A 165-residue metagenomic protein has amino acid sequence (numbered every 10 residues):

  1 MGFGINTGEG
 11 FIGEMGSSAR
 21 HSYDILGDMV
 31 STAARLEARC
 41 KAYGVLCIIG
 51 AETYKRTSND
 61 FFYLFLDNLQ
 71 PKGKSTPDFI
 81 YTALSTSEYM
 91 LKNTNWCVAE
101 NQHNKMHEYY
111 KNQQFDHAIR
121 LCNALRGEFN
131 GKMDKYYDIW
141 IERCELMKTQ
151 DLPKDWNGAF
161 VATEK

Functional and structural regions predicted by a protein language model:
M1-D28, K55-S58, K74-T82: Catalytic core of nucleotidyl cyclases, primarily class III adenylyl/guanylyl cyclases
M1-G10, T32-Q70: A short beta-strand->alpha-helix segment at the C-terminal rim of the class III nucleotidyl cyclase catalytic domain
D28, T32-R39, R56, F79 (+3 more regions): Generic recognition of well-ordered alpha-helical segments
T76-L91, L121-R126: Repeat-mediated protein-protein interaction surfaces in helical alpha-solenoids
T86-N104: TPR-adjacent "capping" and linker segments in tetratricopeptide-repeat scaffold/adaptor proteins
H103, Y110-K111, K148: Hydrophobic/aromatic side-chain positions at a characteristic register within alpha-helices of tetratricopeptide repeats
D116-D155: Short, charge-rich amphipathic alpha-helical segments embedded in non-transmembrane helical bundles/solenoids
L152-K165: Intrinsically disordered, low-complexity, charge-biased linker/tail regions
